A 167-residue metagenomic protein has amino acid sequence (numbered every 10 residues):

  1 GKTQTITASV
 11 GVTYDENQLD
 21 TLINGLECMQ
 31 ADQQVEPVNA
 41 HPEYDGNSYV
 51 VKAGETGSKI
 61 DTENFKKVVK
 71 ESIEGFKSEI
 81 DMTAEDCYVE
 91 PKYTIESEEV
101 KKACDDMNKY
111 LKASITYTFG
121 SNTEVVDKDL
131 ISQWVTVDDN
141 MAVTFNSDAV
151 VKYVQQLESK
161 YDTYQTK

Functional and structural regions predicted by a protein language model:
G1-K167: Surface-exposed, secretory/extracytoplasmic low-complexity segments enriched in Ser/Thr/Asn/Gly/Pro
